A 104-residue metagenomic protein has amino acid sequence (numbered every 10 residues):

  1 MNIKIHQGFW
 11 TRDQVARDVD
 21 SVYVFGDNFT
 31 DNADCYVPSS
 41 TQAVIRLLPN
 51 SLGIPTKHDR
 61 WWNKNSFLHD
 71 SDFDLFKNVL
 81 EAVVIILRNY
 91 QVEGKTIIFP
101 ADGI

Functional and structural regions predicted by a protein language model:
M1-I104: Macrodomain-like recognition of ADP-ribose-binding/processing modules
